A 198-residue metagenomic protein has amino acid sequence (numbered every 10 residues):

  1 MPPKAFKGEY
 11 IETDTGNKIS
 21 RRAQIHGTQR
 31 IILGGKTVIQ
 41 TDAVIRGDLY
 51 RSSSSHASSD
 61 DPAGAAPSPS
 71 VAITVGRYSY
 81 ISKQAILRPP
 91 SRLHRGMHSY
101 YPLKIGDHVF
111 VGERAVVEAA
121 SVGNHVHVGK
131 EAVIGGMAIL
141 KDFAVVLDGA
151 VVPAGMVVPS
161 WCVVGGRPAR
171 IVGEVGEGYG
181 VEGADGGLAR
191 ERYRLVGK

Functional and structural regions predicted by a protein language model:
M1-R30, G34-K36: Extended, small-residue-rich solenoid/repeat segments and analogous flexible loops that form exposed scaffolds
K7-E12, R30-I32, A63-R77, Y100-K104: Surface-exposed loop/turn motifs in large extracellular/passenger domains
T41, V71-A85, P89-R92: Glycine-rich, small/polar surface segments that engage phosphate groups of diverse ligands
D48-A66, K83-L103, E113, V117-K198: Glycine-rich hexapeptide-repeat left-handed beta-helix
